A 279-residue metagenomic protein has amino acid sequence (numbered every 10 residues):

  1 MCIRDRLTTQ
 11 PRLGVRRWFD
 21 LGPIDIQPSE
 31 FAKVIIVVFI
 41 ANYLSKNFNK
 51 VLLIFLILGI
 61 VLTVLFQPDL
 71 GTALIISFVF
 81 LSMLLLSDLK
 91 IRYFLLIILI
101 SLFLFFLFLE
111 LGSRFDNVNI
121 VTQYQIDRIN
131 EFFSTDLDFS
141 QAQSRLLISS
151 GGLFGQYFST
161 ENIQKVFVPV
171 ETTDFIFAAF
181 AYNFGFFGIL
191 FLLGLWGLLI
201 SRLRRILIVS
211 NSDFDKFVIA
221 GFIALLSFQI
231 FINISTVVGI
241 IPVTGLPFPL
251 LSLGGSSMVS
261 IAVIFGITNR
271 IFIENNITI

Functional and structural regions predicted by a protein language model:
R4-P68, I234-P249, L253, S257-M258 (+1 more regions): Membrane-helix boundary/helix-loop-helix interface segments in multi-pass membrane proteins
E30-A41, I57, I76-F80, G194-G197 (+3 more regions): Alpha-helical transmembrane segments of multi-pass membrane proteins
I40-F48, L81-K90, L107-F108, G197-I208 (+1 more regions): Structural signal for the C-terminal ends of transmembrane alpha-helices and the immediately following loop
A41-L44, V79-Y93, N162-G188, P247-A262: Interfacial segments of multi-pass membrane proteins
N49-V64, L70-N117: Hydrophobic alpha-helical segments of polytopic membrane proteins
I98-I189: Hydrophobic, glycine- and aromatic-enriched re-entrant/interface helices and adjoining loop segments
R205-G245, L251: Loop-to-helix entry and N-terminal half of a specific, functionally important transmembrane alpha helix in multi-pass
